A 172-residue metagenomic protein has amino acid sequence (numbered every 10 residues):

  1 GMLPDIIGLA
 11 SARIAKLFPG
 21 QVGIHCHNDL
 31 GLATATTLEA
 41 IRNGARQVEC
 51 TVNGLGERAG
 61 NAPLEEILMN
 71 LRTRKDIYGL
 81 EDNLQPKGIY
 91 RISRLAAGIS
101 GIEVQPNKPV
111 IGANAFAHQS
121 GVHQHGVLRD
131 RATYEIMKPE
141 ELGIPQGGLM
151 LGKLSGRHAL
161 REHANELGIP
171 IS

Functional and structural regions predicted by a protein language model:
G1-M2, H25-G31, N53: Active-site beta-loop-alpha junctions enriched in small/polar residues
M2-A15, R58-E66: Active-site-adjacent beta->alpha loops and helix N-cap segments on the catalytic face of soluble alpha/beta enzymes
L3, I7, A33, I89: Aromatic/hydrophobic pocket-lining residues that form the small-molecule binding cavity in soluble enzyme cores
I7-I24, M69-I77: Alpha-helix-loop-beta-strand connector modules within alpha/beta enzyme cores
P19-H25, Q47, G148: Structural preference for beta-strand elements that scaffold enzyme active sites
L30-A45, A62: Catalytic cores of alpha/beta
N43-G60: Glycine-rich phosphate-binding active-site loops on the catalytic face of alpha/beta enzymes
M69-L71, K75-S172: A mid-to-C-terminal "edge-of-domain" accessory segment
